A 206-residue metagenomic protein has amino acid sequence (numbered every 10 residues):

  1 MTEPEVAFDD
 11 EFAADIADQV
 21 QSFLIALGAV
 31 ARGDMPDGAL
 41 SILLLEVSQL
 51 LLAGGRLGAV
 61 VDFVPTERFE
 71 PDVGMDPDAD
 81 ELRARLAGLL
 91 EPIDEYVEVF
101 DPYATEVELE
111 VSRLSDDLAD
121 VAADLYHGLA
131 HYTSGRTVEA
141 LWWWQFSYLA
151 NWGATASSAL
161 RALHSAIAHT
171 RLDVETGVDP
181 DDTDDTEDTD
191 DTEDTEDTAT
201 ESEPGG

Functional and structural regions predicted by a protein language model:
T2, D18-M75: N-terminal interaction modules that seed assembly of large macromolecular complexes
E3-P4, L109-S112, D120, D124-G206: Acidic, proline/glycine-rich low-complexity IDRs
P4-D15, R32-I42, E67-L82, E106-D117 (+2 more regions): Non-transmembrane, amphipathic alpha-helical segments
D15-S22, A26, I42-R56, E81 (+8 more regions): Charged, amphipathic alpha-helical oligomerization/scaffolding segments
R32-M35, A59-D62, D94, E98 (+4 more regions): Residue-level signal for secondary-structure boundary elements
A59-P102: Heme-based O2/NO sensor domains and their adjacent alpha-helical segments, primarily globin folds but also including
V97-L109, S134: Short, charged/polar, low-complexity loop and linker segments that flank or interrupt alpha-helical bundles
